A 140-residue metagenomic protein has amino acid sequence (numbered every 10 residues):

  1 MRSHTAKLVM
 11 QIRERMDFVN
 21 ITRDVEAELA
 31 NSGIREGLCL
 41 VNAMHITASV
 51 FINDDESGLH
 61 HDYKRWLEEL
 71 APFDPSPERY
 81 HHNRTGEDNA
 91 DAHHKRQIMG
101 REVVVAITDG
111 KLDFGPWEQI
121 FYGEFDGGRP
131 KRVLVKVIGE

Functional and structural regions predicted by a protein language model:
M1-E140: Active-site histidine-anchored catalytic micro-motif
